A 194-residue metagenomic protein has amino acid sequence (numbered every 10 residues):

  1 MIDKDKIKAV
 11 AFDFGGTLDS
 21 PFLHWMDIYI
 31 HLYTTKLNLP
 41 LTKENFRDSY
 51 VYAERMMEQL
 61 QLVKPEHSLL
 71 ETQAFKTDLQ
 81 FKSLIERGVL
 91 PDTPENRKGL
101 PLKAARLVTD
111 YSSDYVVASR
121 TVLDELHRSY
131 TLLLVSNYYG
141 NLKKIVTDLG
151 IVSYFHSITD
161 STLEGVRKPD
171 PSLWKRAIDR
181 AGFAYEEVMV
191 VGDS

Functional and structural regions predicted by a protein language model:
I2-D5, R128-Y130, R180-E187: Glycine-rich phosphate-binding loop signature in dinucleotide/nucleotide-binding domains
D3-V117: N-terminal helical cap/lid subdomain that shapes the substrate entry/recognition surface in HAD-like hydrolases
A9, L133, M189: Hydrophobic "anchor" residues on beta-strands that sit immediately upstream of conserved functional sites
T42-N45, S153-S157, Y185-M189: Short acidic capping loops at alpha-helix termini that bridge into adjacent secondary structure
E95-T147, F155, T159-S161: Substrate-recognition element of Asp-dependent hydrolases with the DxDx(T/V) motif
S153-T162, V166-W174: Extended hydrophobic/aromatic segments used for targeting, binding, or gating
R167-S194: Conserved Lys-Pro-Asp/Glu-containing loop-to-beta segment of HAD-superfamily phosphomonoesterases, centered on
